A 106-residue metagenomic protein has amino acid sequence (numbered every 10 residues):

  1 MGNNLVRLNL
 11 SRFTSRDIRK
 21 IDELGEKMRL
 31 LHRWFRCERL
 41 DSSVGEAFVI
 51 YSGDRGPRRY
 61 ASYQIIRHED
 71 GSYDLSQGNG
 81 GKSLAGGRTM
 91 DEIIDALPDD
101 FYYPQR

Functional and structural regions predicted by a protein language model:
M1, A61, I65-I66, L75 (+2 more regions): Generic hydrophobic secondary-structure signal
M1-R55: Negatively charged, low-complexity tracts enriched in Asp/Glu with abundant Ser/Thr
V6, R55-K82: Short aromatic-glycine-(Arg/Gly/Cys) micro-motifs in beta-strand/loop hairpins
R19, E23-E26, E69-D70, D91-D95: Polar/charged alpha-helical tracts
R33, V49, R58-A61, G71 (+1 more regions): Intrinsically disordered, low-complexity segments enriched in small/polar residues
G78-R106: Ampiphathic alpha-helical segments that act as solvent-exposed interaction surfaces
